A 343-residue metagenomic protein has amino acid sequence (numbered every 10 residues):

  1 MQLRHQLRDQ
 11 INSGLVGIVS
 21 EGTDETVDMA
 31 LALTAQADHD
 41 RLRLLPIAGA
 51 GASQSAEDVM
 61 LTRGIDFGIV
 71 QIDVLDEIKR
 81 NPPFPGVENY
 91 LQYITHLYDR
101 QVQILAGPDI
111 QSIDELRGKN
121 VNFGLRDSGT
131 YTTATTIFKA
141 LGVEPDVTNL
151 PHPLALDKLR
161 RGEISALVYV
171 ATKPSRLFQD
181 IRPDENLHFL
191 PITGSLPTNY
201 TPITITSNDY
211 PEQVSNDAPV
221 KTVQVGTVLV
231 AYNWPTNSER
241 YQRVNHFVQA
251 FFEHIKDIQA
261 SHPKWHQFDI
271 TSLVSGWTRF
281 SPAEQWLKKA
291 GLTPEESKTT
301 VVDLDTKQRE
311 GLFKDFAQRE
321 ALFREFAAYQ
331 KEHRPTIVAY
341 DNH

Functional and structural regions predicted by a protein language model:
M1-L7, L154, A171-E185, F189 (+2 more regions): An extracytoplasmic/periplasmic, membrane-proximal ligand-sensing/linker region
I11-L15, H39-R41, G51-Q54, T62-G64 (+6 more regions): Extracytoplasmic
S13-A37, L42-L44, D99-D157, R161: Bilobed "Venus flytrap"/periplasmic-binding protein-like clamshell domains and structurally analogous long
V16-T23, L44-P46, A56, Y90-L91 (+6 more regions): Second-shell loop/turn segments in exported
M29-Q36, L45-G86, L156-K158, P174-I181: Pocket-flanking alpha-helical
I72, P82, E144-E239: Pocket-lining segment of extracytoplasmic ligand-binding domains
I72-D109: Signal peptide-directed extracytoplasmic domains
R126-I137, I203-G276: Ligand-binding clefts/hinges and TM-proximal coupling segments of bilobed small-molecule sensing domains
